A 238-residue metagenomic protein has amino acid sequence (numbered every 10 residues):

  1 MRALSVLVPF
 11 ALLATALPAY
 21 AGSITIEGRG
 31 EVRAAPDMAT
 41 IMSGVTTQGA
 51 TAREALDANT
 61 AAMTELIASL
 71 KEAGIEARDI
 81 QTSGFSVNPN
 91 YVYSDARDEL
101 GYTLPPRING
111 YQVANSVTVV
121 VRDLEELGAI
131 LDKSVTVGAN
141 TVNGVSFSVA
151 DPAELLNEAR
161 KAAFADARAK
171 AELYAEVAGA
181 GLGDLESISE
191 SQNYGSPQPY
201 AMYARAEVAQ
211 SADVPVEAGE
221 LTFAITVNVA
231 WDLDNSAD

Functional and structural regions predicted by a protein language model:
M1-R2, V8: Intrinsically disordered, low-complexity polar segments enriched in Ser/Thr/Pro and acidic
R2-A3, A16-D238: Short, charge-dense linear interaction motifs
L7-A16: Bacterial N-terminal signal peptides
